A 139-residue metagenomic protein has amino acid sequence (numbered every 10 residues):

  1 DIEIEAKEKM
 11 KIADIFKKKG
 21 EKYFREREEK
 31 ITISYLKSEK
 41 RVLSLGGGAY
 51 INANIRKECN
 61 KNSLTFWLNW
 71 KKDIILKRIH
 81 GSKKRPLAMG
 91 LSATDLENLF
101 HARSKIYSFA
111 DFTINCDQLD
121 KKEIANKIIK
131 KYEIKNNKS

Functional and structural regions predicted by a protein language model:
I2-N60, R85, A93, S104: ATP-dependent small-molecule kinase phosphotransfer cores that center on conserved nucleotide phosphate-binding segments
D14, K61-K105: A glycine- and Lys/Arg-enriched "phosphate-lid" helix/loop adjacent to the NTP-binding pocket of small-molecule kinases
I33, L76, S108: A cross-family signal for key residues in well-ordered alpha-helices that form functional helical elements
S38, L64, H101-S139: NTP-dependent small-molecule kinase module
L45, L68, C116: Catalytic metal- and UDP-sugar-binding loop of GT-A-like glycosyltransferases, i.e., residues flanking the conserved
G47-Y50, K71-D73, L119: Short glycine-rich anion-binding loops that position phosphate/pyrophosphate groups of nucleotides and phosphorylated
N54-K57, K77-G81, N126-K127: Short amphipathic alpha-helical segments
